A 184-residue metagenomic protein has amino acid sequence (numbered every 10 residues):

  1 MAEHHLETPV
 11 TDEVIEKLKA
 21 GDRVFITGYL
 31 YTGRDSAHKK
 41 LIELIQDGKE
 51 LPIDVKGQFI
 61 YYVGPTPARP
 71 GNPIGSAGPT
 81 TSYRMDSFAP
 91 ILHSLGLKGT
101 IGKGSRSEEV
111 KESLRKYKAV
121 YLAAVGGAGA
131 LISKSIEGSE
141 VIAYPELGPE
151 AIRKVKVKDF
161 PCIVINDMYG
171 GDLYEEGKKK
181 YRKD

Functional and structural regions predicted by a protein language model:
M1-A2, D184: Short, Lys/Arg-enriched, disordered terminal segments
A2-V10: Short, structured beta-strand/loop micro-motifs enriched in basic residues and often containing a Trp
T32-G33, A37-F160: Feature captures the catalytic cores and cofactor-binding loops of soluble hydro-lyases/lyases that act on carboxylate
F88-A89, I165-D184: Active-site/ligand-binding-proximal alpha/beta "capping" segment
